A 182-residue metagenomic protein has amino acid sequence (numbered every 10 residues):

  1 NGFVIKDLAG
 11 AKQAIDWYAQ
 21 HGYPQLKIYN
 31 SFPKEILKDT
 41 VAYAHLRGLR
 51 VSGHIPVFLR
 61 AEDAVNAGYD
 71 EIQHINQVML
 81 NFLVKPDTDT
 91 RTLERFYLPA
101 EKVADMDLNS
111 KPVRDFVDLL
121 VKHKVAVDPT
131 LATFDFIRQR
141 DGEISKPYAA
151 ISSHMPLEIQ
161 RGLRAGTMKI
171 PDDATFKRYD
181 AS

Functional and structural regions predicted by a protein language model:
N1-G10, S52, K177-D180: Active-site mouth loops of central-metabolism enzymes
A14-F32, V78-S182: Active-site neighborhoods of metal-dependent hydrolases
G22, A61-L83: Structural recognition of alpha->loop->beta junctions
P24, L46-L49, N66-I72, K124: Glycine-enriched alpha-helix->loop->beta-strand junction motifs that scaffold or abut catalytic
L37-G48, V121: Surface-exposed amphipathic alpha-helices with a cationic face
T40, A44, R60, F116: Aromatic/hydrophobic pocket-lining residues that form π-stacking "cages" and hydrophobic walls in ligand
